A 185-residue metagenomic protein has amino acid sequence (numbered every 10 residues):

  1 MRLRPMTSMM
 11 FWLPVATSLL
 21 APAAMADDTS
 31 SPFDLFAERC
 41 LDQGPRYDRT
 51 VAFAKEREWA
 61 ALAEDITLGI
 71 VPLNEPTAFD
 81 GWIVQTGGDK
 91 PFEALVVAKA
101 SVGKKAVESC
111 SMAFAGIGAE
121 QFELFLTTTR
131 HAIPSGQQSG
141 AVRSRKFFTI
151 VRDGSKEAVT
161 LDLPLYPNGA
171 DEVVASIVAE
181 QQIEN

Functional and structural regions predicted by a protein language model:
M1-M6: N-terminal secretory signal peptides that target proteins for export/translocation
M9-L19: Bacterial N-terminal signal peptides
A21-A23: N-terminal signal peptide c-region/cleavage motif recognized by signal peptidases
D27-A94, A98-K99: N-terminal leader/targeting segments
N74-G81, S101-V102, A106-E108, A113 (+2 more regions): Compact alpha-helical subdomains of small soluble proteins
I83-F147: Long, charged/polar, surface-exposed segments that mediate recognition or autoinhibition
Q137-N185: Glycine-rich, aromatic-bearing surface loops/beta-hairpins
